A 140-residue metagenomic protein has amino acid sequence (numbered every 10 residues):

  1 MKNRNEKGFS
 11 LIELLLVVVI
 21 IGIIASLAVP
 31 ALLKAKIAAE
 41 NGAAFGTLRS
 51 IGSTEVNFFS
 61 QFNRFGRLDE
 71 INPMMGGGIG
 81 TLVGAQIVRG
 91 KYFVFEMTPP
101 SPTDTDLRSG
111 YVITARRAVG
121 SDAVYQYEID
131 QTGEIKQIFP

Functional and structural regions predicted by a protein language model:
M1-F9: N-terminal leader/signal peptides at the extreme start of proteins
G8-F9, L14-L16: Secretory/exported precursors with cleavable N-terminal leaders
L15-A31: Alpha-helical hydrophobic helix detector
A25, S53-T54: Alpha-helical segments that scaffold the active site and NAD(P)H-binding pocket of short-chain dehydrogenase/reductase
A31-L48: Aliphatic-rich helix starts adjacent to a transmembrane/signal segment
S53, F59-V124, I129-P140: Extracellular/periplasmic head regions of type IV pilus-like filament subunits
